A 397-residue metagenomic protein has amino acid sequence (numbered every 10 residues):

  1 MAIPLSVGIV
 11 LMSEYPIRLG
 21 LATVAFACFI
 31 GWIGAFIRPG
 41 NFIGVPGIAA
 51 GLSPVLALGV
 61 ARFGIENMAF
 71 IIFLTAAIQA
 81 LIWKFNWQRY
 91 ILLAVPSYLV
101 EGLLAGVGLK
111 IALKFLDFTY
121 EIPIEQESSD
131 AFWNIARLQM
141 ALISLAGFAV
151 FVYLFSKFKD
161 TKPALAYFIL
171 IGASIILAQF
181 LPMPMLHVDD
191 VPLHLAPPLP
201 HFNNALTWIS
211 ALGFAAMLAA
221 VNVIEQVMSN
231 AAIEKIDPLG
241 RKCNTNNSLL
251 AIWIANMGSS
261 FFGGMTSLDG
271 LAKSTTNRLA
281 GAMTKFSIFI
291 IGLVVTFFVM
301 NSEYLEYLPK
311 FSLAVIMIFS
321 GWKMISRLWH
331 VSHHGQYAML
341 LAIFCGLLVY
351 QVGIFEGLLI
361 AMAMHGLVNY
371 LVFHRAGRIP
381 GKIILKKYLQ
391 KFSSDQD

Functional and structural regions predicted by a protein language model:
M1-I3, G20-F26, V45-G51, L138-A146 (+3 more regions): Short hydrophobic alpha-helical membrane-embedded segments
M1-W83: N-terminal cofactor/phosphate-binding cores enriched in small/glycine residues, especially glycine-rich loops such as
P4-G8, A27-W32, G51-A57, A77 (+5 more regions): Hydrophobic, membrane-inserted alpha-helices
L5-G34, R38, W208-K285: Membrane-embedded helical hairpins/re-entrant loop segments and their flanking transmembrane helices within multi-pass
L11-L19, F36-V45, A131-Q139, G240-C243 (+4 more regions): Short, amphipathic, aromatic/basic-enriched membrane-interface segments that mark the entry/exit of transmembrane
S13, A25, F36, L52 (+10 more regions): Basic, gly/Ser/Thr/Pro-rich low-complexity segments located predominantly at protein N termini
V45-A57, A61-V100, L104, K242-L313 (+1 more regions): Helix-loop-helix junctions within the multi-pass membrane cores of secondary transporters/permeases
A61-D237, Y304-D397: Core transmembrane helix bundle of multi-pass membrane transport proteins
